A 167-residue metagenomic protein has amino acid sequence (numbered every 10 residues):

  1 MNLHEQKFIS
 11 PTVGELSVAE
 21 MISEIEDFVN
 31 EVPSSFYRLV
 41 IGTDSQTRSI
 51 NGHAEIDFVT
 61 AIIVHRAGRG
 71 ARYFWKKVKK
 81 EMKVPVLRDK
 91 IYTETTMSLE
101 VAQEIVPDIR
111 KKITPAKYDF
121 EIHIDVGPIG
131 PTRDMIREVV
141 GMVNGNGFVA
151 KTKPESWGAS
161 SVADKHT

Functional and structural regions predicted by a protein language model:
M1-T47: Basic, amphipathic N-terminal segments that precede the first structured/catalytic domain
G14-M21, L87-E100: Phosphate/oxyanion-binding active-site loops and adjacent basic polyanion-contact surfaces
V40-T43, E121-G127: Short glycine-rich or small-residue beta-strand-to-loop segments that form or flank ligand, phosphate, metal/Fe-S
G42, S49-F74: Acidic, metal-ligating active-site segments
E55, K151-T167: C-terminal edge-of-domain segments
A67-L87: Electropositive, glycine- and tryptophan-enriched low-complexity nucleic-acid-binding patches
I91-I122: Mid-chain, well-packed structural core segment of small domains
H123-S156: Short, low-complexity, polybasic intrinsically disordered segments
